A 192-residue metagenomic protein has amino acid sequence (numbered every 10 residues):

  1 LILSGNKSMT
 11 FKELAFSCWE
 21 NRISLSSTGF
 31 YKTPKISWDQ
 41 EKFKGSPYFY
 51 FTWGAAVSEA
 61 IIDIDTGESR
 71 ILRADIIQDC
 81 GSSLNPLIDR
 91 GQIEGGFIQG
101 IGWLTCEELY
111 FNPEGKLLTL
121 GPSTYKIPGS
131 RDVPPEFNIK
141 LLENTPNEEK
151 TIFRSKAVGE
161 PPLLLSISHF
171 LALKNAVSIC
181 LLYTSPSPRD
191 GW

Functional and structural regions predicted by a protein language model:
L1-S185, R189: C-terminal catalytic domains of large/alpha subunits in multi-subunit enzymes
